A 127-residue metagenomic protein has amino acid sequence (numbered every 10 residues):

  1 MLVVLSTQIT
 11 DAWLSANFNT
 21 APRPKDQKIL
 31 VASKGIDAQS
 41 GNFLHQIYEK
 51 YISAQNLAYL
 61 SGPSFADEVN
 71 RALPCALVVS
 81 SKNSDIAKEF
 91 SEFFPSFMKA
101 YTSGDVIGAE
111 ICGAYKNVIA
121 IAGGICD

Functional and structural regions predicted by a protein language model:
M1-L2, N117: N-terminal Rossmann-like NAD(P) cofactor-binding module of classical short-chain dehydrogenase/reductase
L2-P74, F90: Rossmann-like NAD(P)(H) cofactor-binding subdomain of soluble oxidoreductases
A12, I47, Y51-N56, P74-D127: Internal alpha-helical scaffold of NAD(P)-dependent oxidoreductase catalytic cores
